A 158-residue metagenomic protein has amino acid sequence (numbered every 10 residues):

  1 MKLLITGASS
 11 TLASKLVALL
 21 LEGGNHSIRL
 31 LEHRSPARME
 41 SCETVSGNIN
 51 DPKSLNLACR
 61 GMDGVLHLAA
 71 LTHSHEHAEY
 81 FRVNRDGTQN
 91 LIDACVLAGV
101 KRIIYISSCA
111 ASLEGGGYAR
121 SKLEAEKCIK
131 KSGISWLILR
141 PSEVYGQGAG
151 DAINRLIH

Functional and structural regions predicted by a protein language model:
K2, S27, E43, R102 (+1 more regions): Structural signature of beta-strand start/N-cap positions in the alpha/beta core of ABC transporter nucleotide-binding
L3-G23: N-terminal Rossmann NAD(P)H-binding glycine-rich loop of SDR-like oxidoreductase domains
T6, L31, V65-A69, I103-C109 (+1 more regions): SDR active-site strand-loop-helix element
S14-L16, E40, E76-H77, E114-G116 (+1 more regions): Short glycine-/acidic-enriched loop or helix-start segments at secondary-structure transitions that form or flank
N25-R34: Conserved glycine-rich Rossmann-like NAD(P)H-binding loop of the short-chain dehydrogenase/reductase
P36, C42, S46-N90, A94-L97 (+1 more regions): NAD(P)H-binding glycine-rich loop region in Rossmannoid oxidoreductase-like domains and their noncatalytic homologs
D86-E124, K131-S132, L137, S142: Conserved Rossmann-fold NAD(P)-dependent oxidoreductase catalytic core, especially the SDR/UDP-sugar
S135-I138, S142-H158: NAD(P)-dependent short-chain dehydrogenase/reductase
